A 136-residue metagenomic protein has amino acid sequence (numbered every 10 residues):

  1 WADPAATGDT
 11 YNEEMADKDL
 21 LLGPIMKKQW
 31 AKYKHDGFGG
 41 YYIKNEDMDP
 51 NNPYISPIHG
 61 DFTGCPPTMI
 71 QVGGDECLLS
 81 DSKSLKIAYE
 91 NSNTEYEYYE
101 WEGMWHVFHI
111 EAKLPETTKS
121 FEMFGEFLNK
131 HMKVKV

Functional and structural regions predicted by a protein language model:
W1-V136: Alpha/beta-hydrolase superfamily serine-hydrolase fold, recognizing
